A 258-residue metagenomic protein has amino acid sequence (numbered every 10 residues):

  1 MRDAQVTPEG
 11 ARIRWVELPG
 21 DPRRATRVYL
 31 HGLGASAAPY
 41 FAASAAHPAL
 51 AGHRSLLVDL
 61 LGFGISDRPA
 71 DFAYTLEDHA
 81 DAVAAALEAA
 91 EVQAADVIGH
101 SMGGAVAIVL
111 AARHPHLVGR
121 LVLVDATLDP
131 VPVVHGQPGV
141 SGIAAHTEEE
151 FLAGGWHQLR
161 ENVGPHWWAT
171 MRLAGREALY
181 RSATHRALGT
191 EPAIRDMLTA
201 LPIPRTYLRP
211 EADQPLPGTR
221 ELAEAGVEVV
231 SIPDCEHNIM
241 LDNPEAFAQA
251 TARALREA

Functional and structural regions predicted by a protein language model:
M1-R12: N-terminal cap/lid segment of alpha/beta-hydrolase-fold proteins
A11-D67: Conserved HGGG/HGGXW glycine-rich cap/lid loop of the alpha/beta-hydrolase fold
R54-I98, Q249: Active-site loop/oxyanion-hole signature of alpha/beta-hydrolase fold enzymes
G99, G103, A107: Gly/Ala-rich beta-loop-alpha elbow adjacent to hydrolase catalytic centers
I108-R113, L117-E150: Flexible "cap/lid" loop of the alpha/beta hydrolase fold
P132-V134, P138, A145-I203: Conserved alpha/beta-hydrolase catalytic His-Asp/Glu region
R176-D234, M240: Conserved serine/cysteine hydrolase catalytic core
V227-A258: Catalytic active-site module of serine/aspartate enzymes centered on a nucleophile-bearing elbow/loop
